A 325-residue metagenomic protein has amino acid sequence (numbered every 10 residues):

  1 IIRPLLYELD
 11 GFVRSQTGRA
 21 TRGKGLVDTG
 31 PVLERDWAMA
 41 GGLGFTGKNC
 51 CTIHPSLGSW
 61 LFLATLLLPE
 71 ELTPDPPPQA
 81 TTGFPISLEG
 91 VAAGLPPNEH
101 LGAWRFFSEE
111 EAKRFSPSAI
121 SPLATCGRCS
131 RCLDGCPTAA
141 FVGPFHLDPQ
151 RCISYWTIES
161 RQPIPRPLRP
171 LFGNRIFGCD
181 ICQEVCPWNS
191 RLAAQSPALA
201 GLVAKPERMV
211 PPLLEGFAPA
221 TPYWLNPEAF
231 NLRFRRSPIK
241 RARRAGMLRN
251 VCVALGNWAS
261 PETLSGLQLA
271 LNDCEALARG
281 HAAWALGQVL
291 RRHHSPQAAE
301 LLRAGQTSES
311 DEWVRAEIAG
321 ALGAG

Functional and structural regions predicted by a protein language model:
I1-F84, E89, P122, A304-S310: Auxiliary alpha/beta "docking" domains used to position bulky ligands
R131-S154, R161, R175-L202, G266: Iron-sulfur cluster-binding cysteine motifs and their immediate structural context in ferredoxin-like electron-transfer
P227-R233, A259-N272, R292-T307: Amphipathic alpha-helical scaffolding segments comprising HEAT/armadillo-like alpha-solenoid repeats
R244, C274-A276, S310-D311: Short inter-helical turns and helix N-cap capping residues of alpha-solenoid HEAT/ARM repeat scaffolds
V251, A282-A283, I318: Conserved hydrophobic register position within alpha-solenoid helical repeats
L255, A259, L286, L290-H294 (+1 more regions): Alpha-solenoid repeat junctions
A298-G325: Eukaryotic acidic, Ser/Thr-rich intrinsically disordered low-complexity regions
